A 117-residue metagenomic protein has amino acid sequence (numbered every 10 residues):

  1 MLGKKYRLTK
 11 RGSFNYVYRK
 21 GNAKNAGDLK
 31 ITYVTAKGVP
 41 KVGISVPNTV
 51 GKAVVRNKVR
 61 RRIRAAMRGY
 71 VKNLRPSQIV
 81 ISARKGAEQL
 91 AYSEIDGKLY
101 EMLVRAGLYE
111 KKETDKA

Functional and structural regions predicted by a protein language model:
M1-A117: Positively charged, solvent-exposed patches that mediate nucleic-acid binding
